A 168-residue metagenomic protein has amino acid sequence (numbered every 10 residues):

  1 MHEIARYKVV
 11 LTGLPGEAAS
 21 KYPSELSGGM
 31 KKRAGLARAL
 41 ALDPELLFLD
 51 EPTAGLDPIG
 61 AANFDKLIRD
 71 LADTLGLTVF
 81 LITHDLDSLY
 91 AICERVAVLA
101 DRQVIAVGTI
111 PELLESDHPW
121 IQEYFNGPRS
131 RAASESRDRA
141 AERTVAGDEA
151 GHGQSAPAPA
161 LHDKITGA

Functional and structural regions predicted by a protein language model:
H2-E17: Conserved ABC ATPase "signature" region
Y22-L26, M30: Conserved ABC ATPase signature
A41-E45: A short, proline-enriched helix->beta-strand linker immediately N-terminal to the Walker B motif in ABC-type P-loop
L47-D50: Catalytic Walker B motif of ABC-type/P-loop ATPase nucleotide-binding domains
L89-A91: A short, surface-exposed alpha-helical micro-motif characterized by mixed small hydrophobic and charged/polar residues
V107-G108: ABC ATPase "signature
